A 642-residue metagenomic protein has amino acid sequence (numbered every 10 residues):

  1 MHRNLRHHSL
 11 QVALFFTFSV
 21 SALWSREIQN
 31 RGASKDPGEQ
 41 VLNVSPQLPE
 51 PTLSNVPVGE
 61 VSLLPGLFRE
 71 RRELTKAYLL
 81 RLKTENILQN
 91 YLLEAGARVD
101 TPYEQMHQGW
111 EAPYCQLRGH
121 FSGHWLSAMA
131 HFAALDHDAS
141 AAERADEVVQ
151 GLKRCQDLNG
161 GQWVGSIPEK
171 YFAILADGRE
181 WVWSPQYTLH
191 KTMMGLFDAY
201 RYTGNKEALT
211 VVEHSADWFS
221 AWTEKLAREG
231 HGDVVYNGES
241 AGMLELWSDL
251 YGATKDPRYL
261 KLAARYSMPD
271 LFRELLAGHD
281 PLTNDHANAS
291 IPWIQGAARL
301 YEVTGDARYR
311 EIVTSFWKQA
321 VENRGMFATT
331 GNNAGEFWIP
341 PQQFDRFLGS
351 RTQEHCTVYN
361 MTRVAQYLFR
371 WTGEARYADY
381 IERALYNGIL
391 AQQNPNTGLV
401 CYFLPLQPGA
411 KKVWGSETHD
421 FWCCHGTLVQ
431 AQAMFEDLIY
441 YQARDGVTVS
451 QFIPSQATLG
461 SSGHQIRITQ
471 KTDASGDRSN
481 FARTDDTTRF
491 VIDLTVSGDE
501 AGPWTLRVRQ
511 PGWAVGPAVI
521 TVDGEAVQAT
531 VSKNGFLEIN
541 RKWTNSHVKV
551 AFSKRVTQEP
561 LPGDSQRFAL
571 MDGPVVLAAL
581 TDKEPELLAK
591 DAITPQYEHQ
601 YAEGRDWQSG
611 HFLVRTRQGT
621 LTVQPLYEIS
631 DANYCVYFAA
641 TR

Functional and structural regions predicted by a protein language model:
R26-F121, A142-K170, K206: Low-complexity, Ser/Thr/Pro/Gly-enriched N-terminal "stalk/linker" regions
I28-G32, D36-G38, A263, V313 (+5 more regions): C-terminal beta-rich recognition modules with glycine/proline-rich loops and embedded aromatic residues
P51, N55-V58, P65, R72 (+7 more regions): Structural helix-adjacent loops and short alpha-helical linkers that scaffold large soluble proteins
F68, C115-A134, S184-Y200, Y236-Y251 (+4 more regions): Well-ordered alpha-helical segments within folded domains of soluble proteins
R71-Q105, R144-Q162, T210-A227, R258-G278 (+2 more regions): Long, well-ordered core segments of solenoidal/helical folds
Q89-C115, V164-S184, G232-L250, A277-R299 (+2 more regions): Carbohydrate-binding/catalytic loop surfaces
A173-A253: A conserved hydrophobic secondary-structure block that centers on an alpha-helix together with its immediately flanking
V515-N540, Q558-G563: Solvent-exposed beta-strand/loop surfaces of large extracellular or lumenal domains
